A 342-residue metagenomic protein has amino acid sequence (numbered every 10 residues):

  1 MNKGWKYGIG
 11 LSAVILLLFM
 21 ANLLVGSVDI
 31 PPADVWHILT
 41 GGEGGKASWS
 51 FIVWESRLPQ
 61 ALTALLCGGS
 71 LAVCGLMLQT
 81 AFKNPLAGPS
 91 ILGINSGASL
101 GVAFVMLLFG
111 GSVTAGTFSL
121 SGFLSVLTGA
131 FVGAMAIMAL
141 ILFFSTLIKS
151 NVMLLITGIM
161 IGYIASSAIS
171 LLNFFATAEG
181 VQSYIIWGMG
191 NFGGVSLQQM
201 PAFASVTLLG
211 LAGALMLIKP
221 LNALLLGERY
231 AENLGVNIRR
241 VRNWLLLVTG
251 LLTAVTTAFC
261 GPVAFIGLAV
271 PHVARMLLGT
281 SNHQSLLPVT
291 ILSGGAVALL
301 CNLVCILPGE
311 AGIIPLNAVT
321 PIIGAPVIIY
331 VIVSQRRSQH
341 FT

Functional and structural regions predicted by a protein language model:
M1-T342: Alpha-helical transmembrane segments in inner-membrane proteins
